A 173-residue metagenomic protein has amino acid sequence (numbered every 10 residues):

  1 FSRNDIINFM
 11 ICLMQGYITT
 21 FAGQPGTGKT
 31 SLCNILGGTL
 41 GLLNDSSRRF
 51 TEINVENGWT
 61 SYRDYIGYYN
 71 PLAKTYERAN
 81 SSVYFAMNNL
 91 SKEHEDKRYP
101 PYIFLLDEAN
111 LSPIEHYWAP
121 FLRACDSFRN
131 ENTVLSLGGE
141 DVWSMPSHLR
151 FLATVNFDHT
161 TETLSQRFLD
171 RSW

Functional and structural regions predicted by a protein language model:
F1-W173: AAA+ P-loop NTPase catalytic core and its hallmark functional loops
